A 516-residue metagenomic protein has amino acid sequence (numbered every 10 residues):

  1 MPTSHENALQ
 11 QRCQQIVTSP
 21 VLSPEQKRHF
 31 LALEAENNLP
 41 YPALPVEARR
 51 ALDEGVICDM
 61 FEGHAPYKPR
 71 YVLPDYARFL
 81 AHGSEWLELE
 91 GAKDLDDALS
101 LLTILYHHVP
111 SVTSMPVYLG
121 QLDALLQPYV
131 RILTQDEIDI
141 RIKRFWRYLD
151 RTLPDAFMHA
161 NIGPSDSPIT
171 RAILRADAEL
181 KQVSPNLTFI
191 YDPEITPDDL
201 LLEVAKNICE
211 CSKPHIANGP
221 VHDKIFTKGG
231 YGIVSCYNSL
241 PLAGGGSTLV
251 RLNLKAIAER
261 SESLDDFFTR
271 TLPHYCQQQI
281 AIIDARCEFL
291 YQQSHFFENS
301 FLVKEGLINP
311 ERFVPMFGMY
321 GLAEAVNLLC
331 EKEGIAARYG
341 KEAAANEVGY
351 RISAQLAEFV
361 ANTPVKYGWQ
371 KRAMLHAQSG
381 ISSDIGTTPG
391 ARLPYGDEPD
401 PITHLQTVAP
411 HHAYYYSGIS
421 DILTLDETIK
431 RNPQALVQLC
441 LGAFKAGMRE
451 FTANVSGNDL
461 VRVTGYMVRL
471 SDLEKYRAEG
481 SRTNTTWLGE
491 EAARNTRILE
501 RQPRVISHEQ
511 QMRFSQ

Functional and structural regions predicted by a protein language model:
P2-E311, K332, R338-E342, E358-S515: Conserved catalytic cores of very large enzyme subunits
V117, N309-A325: Conserved phosphate/anionic-ligand binding catalytic regions in large, soluble enzymes, centered on
L272-Y275, G318, V348, I352: Amphipathic alpha-helix face/heptad-repeat signature
E324-K332: Well-ordered alpha-helical scaffold segments within catalytic/enzyme domains
R338, E342-E347, S353: Active-site loop/helix belt of alpha/beta enzymes
